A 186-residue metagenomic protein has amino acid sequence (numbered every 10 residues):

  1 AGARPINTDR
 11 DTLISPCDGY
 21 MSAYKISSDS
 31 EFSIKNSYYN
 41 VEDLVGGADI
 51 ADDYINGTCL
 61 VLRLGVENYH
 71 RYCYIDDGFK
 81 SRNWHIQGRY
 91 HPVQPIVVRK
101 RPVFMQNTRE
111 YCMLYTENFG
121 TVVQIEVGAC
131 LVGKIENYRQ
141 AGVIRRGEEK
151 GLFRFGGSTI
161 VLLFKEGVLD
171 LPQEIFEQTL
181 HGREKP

Functional and structural regions predicted by a protein language model:
A1-P186: Contiguous, well-folded functional domains in the mature portion of proteins
